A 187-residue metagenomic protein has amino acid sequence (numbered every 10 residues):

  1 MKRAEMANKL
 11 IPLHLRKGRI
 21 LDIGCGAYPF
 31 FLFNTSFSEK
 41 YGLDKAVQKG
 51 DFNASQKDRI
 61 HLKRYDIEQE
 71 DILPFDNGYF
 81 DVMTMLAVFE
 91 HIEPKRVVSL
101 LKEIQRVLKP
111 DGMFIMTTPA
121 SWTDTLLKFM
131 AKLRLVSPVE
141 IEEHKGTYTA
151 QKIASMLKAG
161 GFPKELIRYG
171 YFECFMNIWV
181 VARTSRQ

Functional and structural regions predicted by a protein language model:
M1-D76, V82-T84, V98-L101, I141 (+4 more regions): Conserved N-terminal segment of class I S-adenosyl-L-methionine
Q48, E70, H91, S121-D124: Active-site loop signature of alpha/beta-hydrolase-fold enzymes
N77, H91-E93: Alpha-helical hinge/cap motifs
V82-T84, E93-K109, M113-R186: S-adenosyl-L-methionine-dependent methyltransferase catalytic module, highlighting the catalytic core
V88: Hydrophobic adenine-recognition pocket in adenosine-nucleotide-binding enzymes
